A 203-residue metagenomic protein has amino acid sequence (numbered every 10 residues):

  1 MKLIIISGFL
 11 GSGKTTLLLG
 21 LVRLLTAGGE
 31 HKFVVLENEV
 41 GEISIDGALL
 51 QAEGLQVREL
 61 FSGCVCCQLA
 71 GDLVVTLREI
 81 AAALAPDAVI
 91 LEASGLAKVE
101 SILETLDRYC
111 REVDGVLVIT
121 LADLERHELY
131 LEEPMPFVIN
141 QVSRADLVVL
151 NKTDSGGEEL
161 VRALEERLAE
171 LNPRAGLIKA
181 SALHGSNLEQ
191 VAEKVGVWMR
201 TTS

Functional and structural regions predicted by a protein language model:
K2-S7, S12-Y130, P136: Nucleotide-state-sensitive switch-loop elements of NTP-binding domains
K14, V99, L131, G157-V161 (+1 more regions): Alpha-helix N-cap/helix-start motif
E100, E104-D107, D146, E166-A169: A broadly conserved amphipathic alpha-helix scaffold signal in soluble, globular proteins
V118, V148-V149: Short, well-ordered beta-strand core segments
E132-R144: Flexible active-site lid/hinge loop adjacent to a nucleotide/diphosphate and Mg2+-phosphate binding pocket
I139, L150, D154-S203: Canonical P-loop GTPase G-domain recognition
